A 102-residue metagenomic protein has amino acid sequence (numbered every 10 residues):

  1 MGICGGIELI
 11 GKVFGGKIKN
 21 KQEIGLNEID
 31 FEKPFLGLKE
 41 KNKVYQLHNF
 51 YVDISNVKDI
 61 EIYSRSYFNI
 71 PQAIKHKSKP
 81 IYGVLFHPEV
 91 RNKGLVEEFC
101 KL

Functional and structural regions predicted by a protein language model:
M1, H48, N92: Extended interaction regions within the primary functional domain
M1-F35: Cysteine-nucleophile active-site neighborhood
C4, H48, H87: Histidine-centered divalent metal-coordination motifs
I10-F14, N56, K93-L95: Short glycine-/acidic-enriched loop or helix-start segments at secondary-structure transitions that form or flank
N27, N42-Y45, V84: Residues that recognize and position ribonucleotide moieties
P34-S78: Catalytic beta-strand/loop cores that center a nucleophilic Ser/Cys/Thr and support acyl-enzyme chemistry
E61-R65, N69-L102: C-terminal and late-domain segments of enzyme folds
